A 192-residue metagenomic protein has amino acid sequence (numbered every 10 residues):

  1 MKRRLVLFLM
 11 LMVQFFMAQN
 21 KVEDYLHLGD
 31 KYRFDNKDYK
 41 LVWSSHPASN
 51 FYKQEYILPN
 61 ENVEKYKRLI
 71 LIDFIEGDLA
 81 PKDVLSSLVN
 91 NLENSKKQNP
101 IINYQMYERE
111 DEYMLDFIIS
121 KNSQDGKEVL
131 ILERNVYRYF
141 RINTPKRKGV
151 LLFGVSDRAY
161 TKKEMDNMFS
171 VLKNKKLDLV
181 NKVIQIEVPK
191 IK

Functional and structural regions predicted by a protein language model:
K2-F8: Sec-dependent signal peptide recognition, specifically the positively charged N-region followed immediately by
M10-A18: Hydrophobic h-region of N-terminal signal peptides that target proteins for export in Gram-negative bacteria
Q19-S49: N-terminal "mature-domain start" segment
K37-G77: Secretory pathway targeting signatures of secreted, lumenal, and periplasmic proteins
V42-S44, N99-M106: Surface-exposed patches in mature extracellular/periplasmic domains of secreted proteins
Y66-N103: Mid-chain, structured segments of secreted extracytoplasmic proteins
E110-F117: Short, hydrophobic/aromatic-rich segments at coil-to-beta transitions
I118-I191: Short, well-structured beta-strand
